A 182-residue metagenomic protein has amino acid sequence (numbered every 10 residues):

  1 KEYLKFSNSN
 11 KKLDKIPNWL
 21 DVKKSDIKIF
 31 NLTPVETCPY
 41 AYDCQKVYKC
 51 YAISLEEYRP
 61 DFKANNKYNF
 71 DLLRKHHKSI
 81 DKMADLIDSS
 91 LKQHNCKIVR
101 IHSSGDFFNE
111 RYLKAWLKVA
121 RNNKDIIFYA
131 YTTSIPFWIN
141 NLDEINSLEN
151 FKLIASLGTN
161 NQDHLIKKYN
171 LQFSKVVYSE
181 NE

Functional and structural regions predicted by a protein language model:
K1-E182: Class I S-adenosyl-L-methionine
